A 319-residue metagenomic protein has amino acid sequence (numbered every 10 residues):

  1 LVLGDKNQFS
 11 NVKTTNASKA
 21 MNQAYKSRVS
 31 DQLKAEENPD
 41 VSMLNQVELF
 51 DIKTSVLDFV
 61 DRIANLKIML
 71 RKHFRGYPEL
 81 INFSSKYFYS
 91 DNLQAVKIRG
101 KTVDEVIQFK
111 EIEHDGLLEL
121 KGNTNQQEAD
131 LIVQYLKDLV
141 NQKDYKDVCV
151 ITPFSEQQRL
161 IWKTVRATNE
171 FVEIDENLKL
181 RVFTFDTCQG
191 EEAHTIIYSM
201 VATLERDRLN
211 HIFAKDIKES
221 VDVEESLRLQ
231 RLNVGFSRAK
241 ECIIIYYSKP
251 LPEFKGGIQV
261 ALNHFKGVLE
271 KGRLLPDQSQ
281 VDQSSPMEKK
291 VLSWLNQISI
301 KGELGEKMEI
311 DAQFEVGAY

Functional and structural regions predicted by a protein language model:
L1-Q297: Conserved helicase motor core of SF1/SF2 NTP-dependent helicases
E173-I174, E303-G305: Short, solvent-exposed loop/turn segments that connect beta-strands within catalytic domains and beta-strand-rich
I300: Short boundary/loop segments of OB/S1/cold-shock single-stranded nucleic-acid-binding domains
L304-Y319: Active-site metal-binding core of divalent-cation-utilizing nuclease and nuclease-like domains
